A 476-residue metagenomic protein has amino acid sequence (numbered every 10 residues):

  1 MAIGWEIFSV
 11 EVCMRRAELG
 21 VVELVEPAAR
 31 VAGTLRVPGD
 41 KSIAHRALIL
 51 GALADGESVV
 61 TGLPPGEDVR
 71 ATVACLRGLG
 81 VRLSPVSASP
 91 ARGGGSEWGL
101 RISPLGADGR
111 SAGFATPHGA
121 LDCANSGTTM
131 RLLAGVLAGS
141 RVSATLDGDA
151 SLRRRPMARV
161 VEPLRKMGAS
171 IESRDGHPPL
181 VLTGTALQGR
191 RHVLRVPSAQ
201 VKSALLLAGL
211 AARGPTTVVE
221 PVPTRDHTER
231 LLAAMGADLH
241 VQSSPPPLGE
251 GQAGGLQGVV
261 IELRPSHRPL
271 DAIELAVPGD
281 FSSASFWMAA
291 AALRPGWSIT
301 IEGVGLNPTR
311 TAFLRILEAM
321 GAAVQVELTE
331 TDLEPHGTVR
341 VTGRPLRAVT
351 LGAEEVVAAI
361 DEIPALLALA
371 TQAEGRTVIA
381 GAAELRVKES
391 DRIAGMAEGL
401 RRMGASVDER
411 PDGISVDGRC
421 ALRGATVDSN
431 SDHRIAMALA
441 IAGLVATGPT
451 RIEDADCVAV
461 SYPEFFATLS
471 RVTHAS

Functional and structural regions predicted by a protein language model:
W5-L248, G255-S476: Structural preference for solvent-exposed beta-strand-turn elements and adjacent flexible terminal/loop segments within
